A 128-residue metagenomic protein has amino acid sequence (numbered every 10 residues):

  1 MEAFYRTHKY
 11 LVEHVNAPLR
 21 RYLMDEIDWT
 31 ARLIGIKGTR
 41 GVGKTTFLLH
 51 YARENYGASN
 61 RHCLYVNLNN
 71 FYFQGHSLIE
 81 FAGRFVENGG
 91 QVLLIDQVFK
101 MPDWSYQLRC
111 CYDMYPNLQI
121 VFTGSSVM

Functional and structural regions predicted by a protein language model:
M1-M128: Phosphate-binding site recognition
